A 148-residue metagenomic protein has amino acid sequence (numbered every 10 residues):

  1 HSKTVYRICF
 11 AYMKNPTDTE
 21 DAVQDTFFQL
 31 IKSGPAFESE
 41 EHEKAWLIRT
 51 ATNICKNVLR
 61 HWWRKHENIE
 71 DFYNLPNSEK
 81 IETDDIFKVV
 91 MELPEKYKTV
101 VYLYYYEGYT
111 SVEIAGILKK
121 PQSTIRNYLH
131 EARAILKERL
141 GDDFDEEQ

Functional and structural regions predicted by a protein language model:
H1-P16, K32-S33: Amphipathic, Lys/Arg- and hydrophobic-enriched alpha-helical face
S2, Y6, F27, P94 (+2 more regions): C-terminal flanking helix
R7, D21-F28, E41-N53: Structural recognition of an alpha-helix C-terminal capping motif at a helix-to-coil junction
K14, D25-H42, H61-W63: Sigma70-family region 2
E38, R49-I69, E131: Arg/Lys-rich amphipathic alpha helix in sigma70-family domain 2
T52, K56, L118-D142: DNA-recognition helix of helix-turn-helix
N57, R64-M91, T110: Internal acidic/polar
V100-Y104: A short pre-motif secondary-structure segment
